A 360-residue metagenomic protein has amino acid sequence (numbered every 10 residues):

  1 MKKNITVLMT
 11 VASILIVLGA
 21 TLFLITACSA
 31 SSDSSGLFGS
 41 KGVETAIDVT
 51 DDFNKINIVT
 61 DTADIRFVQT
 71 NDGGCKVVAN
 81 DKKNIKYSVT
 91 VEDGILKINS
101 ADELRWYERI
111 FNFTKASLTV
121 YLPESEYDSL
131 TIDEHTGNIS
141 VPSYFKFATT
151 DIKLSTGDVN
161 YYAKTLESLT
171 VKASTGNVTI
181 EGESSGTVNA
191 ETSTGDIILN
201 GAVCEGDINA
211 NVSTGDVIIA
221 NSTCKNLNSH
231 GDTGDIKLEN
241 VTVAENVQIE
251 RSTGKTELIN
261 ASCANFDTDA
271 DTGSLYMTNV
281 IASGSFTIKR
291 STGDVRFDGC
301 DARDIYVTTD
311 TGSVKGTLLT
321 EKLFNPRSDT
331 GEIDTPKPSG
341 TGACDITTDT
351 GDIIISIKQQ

Functional and structural regions predicted by a protein language model:
K2-T60, D64-L154, N160-A173, N177-T192 (+7 more regions): Acidic (Asp/Glu) and glycine-rich low-complexity loops/linkers that are typically intrinsically disordered
N260, S274-A282, D294-G299: C-terminal amphipathic alpha-helical segment
